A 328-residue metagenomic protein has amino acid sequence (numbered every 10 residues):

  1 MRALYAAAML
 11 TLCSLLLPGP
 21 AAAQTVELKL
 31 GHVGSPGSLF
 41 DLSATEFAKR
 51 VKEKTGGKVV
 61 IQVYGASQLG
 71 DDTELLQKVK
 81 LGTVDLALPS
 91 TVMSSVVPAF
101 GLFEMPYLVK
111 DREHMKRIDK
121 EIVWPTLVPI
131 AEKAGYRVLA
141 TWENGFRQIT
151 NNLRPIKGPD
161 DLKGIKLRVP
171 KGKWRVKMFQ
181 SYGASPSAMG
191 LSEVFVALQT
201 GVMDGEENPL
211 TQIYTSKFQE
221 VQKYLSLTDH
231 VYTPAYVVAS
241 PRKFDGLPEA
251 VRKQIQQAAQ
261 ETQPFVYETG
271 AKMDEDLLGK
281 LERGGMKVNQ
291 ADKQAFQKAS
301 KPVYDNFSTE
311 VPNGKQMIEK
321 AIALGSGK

Functional and structural regions predicted by a protein language model:
M1, A23-Q24: Absolute protein N-terminus
M1-M9: Bacterial N-terminal signal peptides that target proteins for export
L10-T11, A21: Cleavable N-terminal signal peptides
L17-A23: Sec/Tat signal peptide C-region and signal peptidase I cleavage site
Q24-H114, K120-K328: N-terminal secretory/targeting leader peptides
